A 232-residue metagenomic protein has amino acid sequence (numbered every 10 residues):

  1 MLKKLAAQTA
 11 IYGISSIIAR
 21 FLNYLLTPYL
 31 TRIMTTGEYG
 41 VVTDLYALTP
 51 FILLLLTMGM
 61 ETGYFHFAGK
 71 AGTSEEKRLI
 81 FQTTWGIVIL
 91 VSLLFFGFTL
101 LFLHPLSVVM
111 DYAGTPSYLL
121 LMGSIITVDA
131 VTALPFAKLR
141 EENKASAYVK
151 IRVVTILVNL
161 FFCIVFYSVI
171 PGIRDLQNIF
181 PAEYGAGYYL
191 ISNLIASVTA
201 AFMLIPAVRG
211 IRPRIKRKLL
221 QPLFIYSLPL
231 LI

Functional and structural regions predicted by a protein language model:
M1-L5, I173-Y188, S192, F202-I232: Interhelical loop/hinge segments that connect adjacent transmembrane helices in multipass membrane
L2-K3, M34-E38, I52-I87, L134 (+1 more regions): Transmembrane-helix boundary and interhelical linker motifs in polytopic inner-membrane proteins
K4-F65, S92-L100, I125, L160 (+2 more regions): Signature of the first transmembrane helix
A6-A19, E75-L79, L119-I125, L139-V165: Alpha-helical transmembrane segments of multi-pass membrane transporters/permeases
R32, L94-Y112, V169-Q177: Short membrane-interface helical motifs at transmembrane helix boundaries in multi-pass membrane transporters
R32-E38, E142-K150, I156-F202: Membrane-interface helix-loop junctions in multi-pass transport and translocation proteins
S92-G97, M122-P135, I156-I164, L194-F202: Mid-bilayer segments of alpha-helical transmembrane spans in multi-pass integral membrane proteins that mediate
